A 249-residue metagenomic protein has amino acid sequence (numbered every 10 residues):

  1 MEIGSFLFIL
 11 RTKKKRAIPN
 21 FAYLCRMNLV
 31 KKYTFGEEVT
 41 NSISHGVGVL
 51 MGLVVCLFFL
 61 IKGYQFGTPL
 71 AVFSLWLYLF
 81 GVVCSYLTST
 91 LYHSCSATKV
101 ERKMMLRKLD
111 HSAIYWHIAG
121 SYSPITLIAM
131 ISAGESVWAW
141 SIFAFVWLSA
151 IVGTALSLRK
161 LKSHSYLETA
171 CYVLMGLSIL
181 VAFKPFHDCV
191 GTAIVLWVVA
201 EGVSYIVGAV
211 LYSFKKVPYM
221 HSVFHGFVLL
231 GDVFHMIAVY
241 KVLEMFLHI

Functional and structural regions predicted by a protein language model:
M1-F6, R11-L24: Positively charged N-terminal leader segments that act as targeting/secretion signals
Y23-I249: Multi-pass alpha-helical transmembrane bundles in non-GPCR membrane proteins that perform intramembrane catalysis
